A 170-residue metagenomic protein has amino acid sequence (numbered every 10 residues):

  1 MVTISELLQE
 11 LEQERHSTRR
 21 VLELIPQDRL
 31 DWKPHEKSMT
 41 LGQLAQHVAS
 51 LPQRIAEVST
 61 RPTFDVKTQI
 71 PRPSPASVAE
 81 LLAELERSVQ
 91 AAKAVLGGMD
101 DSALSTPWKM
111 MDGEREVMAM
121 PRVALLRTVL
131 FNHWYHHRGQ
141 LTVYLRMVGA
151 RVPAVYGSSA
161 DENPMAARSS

Functional and structural regions predicted by a protein language model:
M1-T3, K67-T68: Short, contiguous pre-domain boundary segments
I4-Q9, G97-G98: Active-site-proximal helix-loop elements at catalytic-domain edges
L8-E23, Q27-P71, M110-S170: Short, contiguous alpha-helical
E57-D101: Helix-adjacent hinge/juxtasegments
G98-E114: Acidic catalytic patch
